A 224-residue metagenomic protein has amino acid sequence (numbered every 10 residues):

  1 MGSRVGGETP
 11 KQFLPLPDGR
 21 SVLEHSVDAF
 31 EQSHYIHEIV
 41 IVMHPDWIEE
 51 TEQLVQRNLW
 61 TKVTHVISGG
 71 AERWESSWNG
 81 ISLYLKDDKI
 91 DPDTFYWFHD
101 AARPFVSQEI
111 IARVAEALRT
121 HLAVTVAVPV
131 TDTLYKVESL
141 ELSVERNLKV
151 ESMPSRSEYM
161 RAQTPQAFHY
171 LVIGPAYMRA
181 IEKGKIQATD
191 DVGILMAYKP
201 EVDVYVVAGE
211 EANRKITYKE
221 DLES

Functional and structural regions predicted by a protein language model:
M1-D46: N-terminal glycine-rich phosphate-binding loop and ensuing alpha1 helix
A29-E31, V55, Y84, L195: Hydrophobic C-terminal alpha-helix "anchor/cap" residues
S33-Y35, Q56-V63: Short helix-capping segments at alpha-helix termini
D46-Q53: Short, charged/polar "capping" segments at the starts of alpha-helices and the immediately preceding loops
L59-W74: Conserved donor nucleotide-binding strand/loop of the catalytic core
A71-E141, Q163: Conserved beta-loop-beta/alpha segment of the NTase-like Rossmann-fold superfamily that binds/positions NTPs
K136-T164, F168: Short, flexible, basic/aromatic active-site loop/helix in glycosyltransferases
M160-S224: Conserved alpha/beta core of the MobA/IspD/sugar-nucleotide pyrophosphorylase nucleotidyltransferase superfamily
